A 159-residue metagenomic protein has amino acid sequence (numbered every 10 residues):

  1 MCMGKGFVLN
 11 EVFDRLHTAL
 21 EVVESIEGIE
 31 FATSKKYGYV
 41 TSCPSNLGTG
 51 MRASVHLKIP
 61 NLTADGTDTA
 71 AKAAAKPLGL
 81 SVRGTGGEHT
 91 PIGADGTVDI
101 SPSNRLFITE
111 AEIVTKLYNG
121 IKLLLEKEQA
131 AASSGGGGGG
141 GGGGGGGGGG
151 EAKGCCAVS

Functional and structural regions predicted by a protein language model:
M1, S34-G138, G150, G154-S159: A structural signal for small-residue-enriched, beta-sheet-centric alpha/beta enzyme cores and oligomeric scaffold folds
M1-A19: Active-site acidic/histidine clusters and adjacent loop/turn architecture that either coordinate catalytic ions
F13-L20, A71-K72, I121: A generic alpha-helix structural signal
R15-T41: Short, hydrophobic/aliphatic alpha-helical segments
G138-G144: Long, acidic low-complexity intrinsically disordered regions
